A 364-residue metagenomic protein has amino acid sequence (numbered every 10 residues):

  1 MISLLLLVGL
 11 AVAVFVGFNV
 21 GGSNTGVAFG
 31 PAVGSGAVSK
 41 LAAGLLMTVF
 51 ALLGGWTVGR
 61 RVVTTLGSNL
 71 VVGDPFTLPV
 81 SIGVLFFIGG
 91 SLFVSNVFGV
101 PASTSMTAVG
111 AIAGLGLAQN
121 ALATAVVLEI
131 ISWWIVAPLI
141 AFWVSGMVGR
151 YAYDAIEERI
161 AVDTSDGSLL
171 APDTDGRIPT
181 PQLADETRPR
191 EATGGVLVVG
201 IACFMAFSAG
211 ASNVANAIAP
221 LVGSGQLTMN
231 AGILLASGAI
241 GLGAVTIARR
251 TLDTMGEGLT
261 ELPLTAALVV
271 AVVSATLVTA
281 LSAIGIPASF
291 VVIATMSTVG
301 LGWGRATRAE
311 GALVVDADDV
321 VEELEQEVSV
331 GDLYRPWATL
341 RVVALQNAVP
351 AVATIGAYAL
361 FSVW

Functional and structural regions predicted by a protein language model:
M1-G54: N-terminal signal-anchor module of multipass membrane proteins
M1-L6, L70-P79, L117-E129, V222-G232 (+2 more regions): Helix-coil boundary and interhelical linker segments in multi-pass alpha-helical membrane proteins
M1-L6, R60-T77, E157-R190, P220-Q226 (+2 more regions): Helix-loop-helix hairpins and the membrane-proximal interhelical loops of multi-pass alpha-helical transport proteins
V14-G22, L52-R60, T64, V84-N96 (+10 more regions): Transmembrane alpha-helical segments of multi-pass membrane transport proteins and ion-pumping complexes
G21-F29, A37, F98-V109, A211-A219 (+2 more regions): Short, non-helical or kinked segments that cap or interrupt transmembrane helices
A37-T48, L78-I82, T124-E129, T228-L235 (+2 more regions): Membrane-interface alpha-helices at helix entry/exit sites of multi-pass transporters
Y151-V198, R308-T339: Intrinsically disordered, low-complexity non-transmembrane regions of multi-pass membrane transporters
L197-V273, A280: Transmembrane helical segments that form the transport core of multi-pass membrane transport proteins
